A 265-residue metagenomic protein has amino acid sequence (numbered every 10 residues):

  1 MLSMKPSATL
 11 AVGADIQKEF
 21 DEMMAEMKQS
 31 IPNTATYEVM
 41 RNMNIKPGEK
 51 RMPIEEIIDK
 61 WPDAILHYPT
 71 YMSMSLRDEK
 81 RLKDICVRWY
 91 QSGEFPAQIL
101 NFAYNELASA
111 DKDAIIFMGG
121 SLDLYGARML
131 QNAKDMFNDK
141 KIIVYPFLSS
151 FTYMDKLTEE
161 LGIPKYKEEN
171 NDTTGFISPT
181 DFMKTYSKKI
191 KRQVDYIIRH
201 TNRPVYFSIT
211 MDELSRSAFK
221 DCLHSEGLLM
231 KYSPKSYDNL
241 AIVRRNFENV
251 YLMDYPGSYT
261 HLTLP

Functional and structural regions predicted by a protein language model:
M1-K112, Y125, N132-L262: ER/secretory pathway lumenal C-terminal domains and tails of membrane proteins involved in glycoprotein biogenesis
F117-S121, Y145: Short His-Asn-centered micro-motif
G119, R128-M129: Hydrophobic alpha-helical membrane segments
